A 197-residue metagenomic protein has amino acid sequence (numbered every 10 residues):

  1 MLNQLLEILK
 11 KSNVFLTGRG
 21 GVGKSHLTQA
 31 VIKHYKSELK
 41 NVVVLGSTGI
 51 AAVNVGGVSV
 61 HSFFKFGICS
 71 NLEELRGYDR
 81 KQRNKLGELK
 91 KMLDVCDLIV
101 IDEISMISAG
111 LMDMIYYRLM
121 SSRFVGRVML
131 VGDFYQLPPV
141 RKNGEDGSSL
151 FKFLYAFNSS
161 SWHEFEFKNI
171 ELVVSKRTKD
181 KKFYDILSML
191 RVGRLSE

Functional and structural regions predicted by a protein language model:
M1-E197: Conserved ATP-binding/catalytic motifs of P-loop helicase motor domains
